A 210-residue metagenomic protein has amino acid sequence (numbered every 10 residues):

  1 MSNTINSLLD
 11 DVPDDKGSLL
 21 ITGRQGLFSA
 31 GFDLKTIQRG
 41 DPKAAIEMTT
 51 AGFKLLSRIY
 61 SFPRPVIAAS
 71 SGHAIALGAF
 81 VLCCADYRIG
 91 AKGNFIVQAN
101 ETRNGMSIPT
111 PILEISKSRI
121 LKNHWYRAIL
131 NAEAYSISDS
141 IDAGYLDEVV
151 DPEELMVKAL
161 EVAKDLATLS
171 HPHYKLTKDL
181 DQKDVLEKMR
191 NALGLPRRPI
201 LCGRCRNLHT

Functional and structural regions predicted by a protein language model:
S2-G40, R58-A68, Y87, A91-F95: A structural preference for short, pocket-lining loop segments at secondary-structure junctions
N3, G90-F95, A143-A192: C-terminal long alpha-helix characteristic of the crotonase
I21, D33, V81-C83, S140 (+1 more regions): Hydrophobic/aromatic residues within transmembrane alpha-helices of multi-pass small-molecule transporters
R39-T50: A short acidic, glycine-rich active-site loop that binds or catalyzes chemistry on phosphate/adenosine moieties
L55, I75-A128, V162: CoA-thioester-processing core
A76, A132-D139: Acidic, divalent-metal-coordinating active-site segment for phosphoryl/phosphodiester hydrolysis, typified by short
Y87, R127, N131-E133, E148 (+1 more regions): Well-ordered beta-strand positions
L180-T210: Intrinsically disordered, low-complexity segments enriched in small/flexible residues
